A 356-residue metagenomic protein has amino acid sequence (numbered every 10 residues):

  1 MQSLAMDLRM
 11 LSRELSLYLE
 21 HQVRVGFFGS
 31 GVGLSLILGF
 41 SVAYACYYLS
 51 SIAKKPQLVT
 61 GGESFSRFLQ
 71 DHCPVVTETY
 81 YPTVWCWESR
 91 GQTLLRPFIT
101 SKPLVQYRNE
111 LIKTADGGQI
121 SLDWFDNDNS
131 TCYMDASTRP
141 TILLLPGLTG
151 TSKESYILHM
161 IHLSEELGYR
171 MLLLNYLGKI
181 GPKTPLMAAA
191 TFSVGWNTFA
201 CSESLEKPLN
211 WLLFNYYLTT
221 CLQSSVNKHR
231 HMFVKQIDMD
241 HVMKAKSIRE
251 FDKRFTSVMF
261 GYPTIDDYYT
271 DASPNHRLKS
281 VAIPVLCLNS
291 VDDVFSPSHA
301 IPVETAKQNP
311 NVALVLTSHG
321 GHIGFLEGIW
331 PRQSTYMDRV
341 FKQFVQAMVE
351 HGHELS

Functional and structural regions predicted by a protein language model:
S3, D7-H21, F40-V75, L173-F260: Alpha/beta-hydrolase-fold enzymes
D7, L11, L15, L19 (+1 more regions): Catalytic active-site module of serine/aspartate enzymes centered on a nucleophile-bearing elbow/loop
L8-E20, T83-S137, R332: N-terminal cap/lid segment of alpha/beta-hydrolase-fold proteins
F125-L172, I301: Short, surface-exposed "cap/lid" segments of acyl-processing enzymes
R254-R277, I283: Active-site nucleophile elbow and catalytic-triad environment of alpha/beta-hydrolase enzymes
P274-N275, V291-V294, H319-G321: Acidic beta-to-alpha connecting loop that harbors the catalytic carboxylate
V281, C287-N289: Short beta-strand/loop motif that positions the catalytic acidic residue of the alpha/beta-hydrolase fold
P297-V312: Conserved loop-alpha-helix segment in the C-terminal half of the alpha/beta-hydrolase fold that carries the catalytic
